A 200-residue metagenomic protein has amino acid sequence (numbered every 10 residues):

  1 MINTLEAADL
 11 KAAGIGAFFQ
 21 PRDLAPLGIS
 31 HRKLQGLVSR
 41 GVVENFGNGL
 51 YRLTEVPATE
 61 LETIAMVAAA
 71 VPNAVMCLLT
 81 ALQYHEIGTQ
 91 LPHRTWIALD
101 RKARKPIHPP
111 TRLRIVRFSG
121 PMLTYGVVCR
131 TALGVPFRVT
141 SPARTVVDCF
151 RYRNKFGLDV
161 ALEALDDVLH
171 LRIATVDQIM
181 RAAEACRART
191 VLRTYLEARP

Functional and structural regions predicted by a protein language model:
I2-L27, K33, V38, F46 (+1 more regions): Nucleic-acid-binding surface
